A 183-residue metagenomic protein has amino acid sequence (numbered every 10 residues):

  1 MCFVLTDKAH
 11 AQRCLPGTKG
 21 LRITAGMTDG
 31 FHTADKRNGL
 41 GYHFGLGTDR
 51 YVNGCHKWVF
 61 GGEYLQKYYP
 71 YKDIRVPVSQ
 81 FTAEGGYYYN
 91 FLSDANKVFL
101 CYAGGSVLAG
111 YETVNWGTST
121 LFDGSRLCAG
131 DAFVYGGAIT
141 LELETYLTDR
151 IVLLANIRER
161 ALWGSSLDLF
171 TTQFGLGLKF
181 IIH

Functional and structural regions predicted by a protein language model:
M1-V4: Bacterial N-terminal signal peptides
K8-G61, G175, K179-H183: Short glycine/proline- and aromatic-enriched beta-strand/turn motifs that initiate or cap beta-hairpins
G17-L21, N38-F44, P77-A83, F99 (+2 more regions): Residues that define the transmembrane beta-barrel architecture of outer-membrane proteins
R22-T24, T113, I151-V152, R158: Ser/Thr- (and often Asn-) enriched beta-sheet segments in non-cytosolic proteins
F31-A34, Y69-V76, D123-A129, A161-S165: Extracellular loop and loop/strand-boundary signature of outer-membrane beta-barrel proteins
G47-F122, I151, F180-H183: Gram-negative (and chloroplast) outer-membrane scaffold detector with strong preference for beta-barrel transmembrane
L65-Y68, G137-H183: Predominantly the C-terminal beta-signal and adjacent terminal strand-loop region of outer-membrane beta-barrel
T118-L127, A138: Short, local alpha-helical segments
